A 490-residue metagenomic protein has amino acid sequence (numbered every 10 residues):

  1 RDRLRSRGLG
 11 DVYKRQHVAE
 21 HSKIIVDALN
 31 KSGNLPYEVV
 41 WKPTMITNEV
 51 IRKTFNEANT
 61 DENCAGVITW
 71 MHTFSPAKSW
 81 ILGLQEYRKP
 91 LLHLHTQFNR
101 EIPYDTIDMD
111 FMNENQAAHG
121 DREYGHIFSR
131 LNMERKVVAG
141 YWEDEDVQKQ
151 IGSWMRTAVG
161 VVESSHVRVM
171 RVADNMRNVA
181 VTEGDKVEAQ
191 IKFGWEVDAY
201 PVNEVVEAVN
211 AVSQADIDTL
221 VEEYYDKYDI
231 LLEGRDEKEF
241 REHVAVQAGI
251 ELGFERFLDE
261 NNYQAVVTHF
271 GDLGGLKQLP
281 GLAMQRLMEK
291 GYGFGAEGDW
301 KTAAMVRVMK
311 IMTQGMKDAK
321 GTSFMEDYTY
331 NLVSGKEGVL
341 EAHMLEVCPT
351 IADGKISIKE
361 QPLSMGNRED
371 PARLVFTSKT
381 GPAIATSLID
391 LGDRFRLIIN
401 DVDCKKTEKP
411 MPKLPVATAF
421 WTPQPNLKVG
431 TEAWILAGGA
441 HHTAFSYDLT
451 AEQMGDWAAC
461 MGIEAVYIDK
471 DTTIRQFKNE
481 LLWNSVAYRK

Functional and structural regions predicted by a protein language model:
D2-L9, Y13: Single conserved hydrophobic/aromatic residue that forms the stacking wall/gate of nucleotide- or nucleobase-binding
V12, V221-E260: Active-site loops and adjacent core secondary-structure elements that bind or stabilize anionic groups
K14-K31: Short catalytic helix/loop segments, enriched in acidic residues and glycine and frequently bearing histidine
P36-V39, H95, R100-R235: Cap/lid and interdomain-hinge subdomains that line or gate substrate/regulatory clefts in soluble alpha/beta enzymes
I51-C64, I81-G83, E251-E260: Short, well-structured alpha-helical segments in soluble
C64-H72, L92-L94, Y263-T268: Periplasmic-binding protein-like
G291-P415: C-terminal catalytic subdomain
N367-K490: Extended hydrophobic packing segments that form well-structured cores
